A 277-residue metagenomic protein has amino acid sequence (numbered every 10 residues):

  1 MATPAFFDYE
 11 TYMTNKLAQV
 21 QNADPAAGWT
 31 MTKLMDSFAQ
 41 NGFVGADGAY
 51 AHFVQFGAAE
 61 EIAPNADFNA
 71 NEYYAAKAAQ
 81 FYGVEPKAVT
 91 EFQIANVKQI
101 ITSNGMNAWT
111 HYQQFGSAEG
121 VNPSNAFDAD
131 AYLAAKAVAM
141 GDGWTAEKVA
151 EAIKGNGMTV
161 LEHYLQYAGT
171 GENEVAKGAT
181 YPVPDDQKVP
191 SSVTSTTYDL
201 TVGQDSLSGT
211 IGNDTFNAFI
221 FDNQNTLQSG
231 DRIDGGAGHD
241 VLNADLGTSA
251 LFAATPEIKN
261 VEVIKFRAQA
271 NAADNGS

Functional and structural regions predicted by a protein language model:
M1, G141, A146, T180-S277: Solvent-exposed, low-complexity segments and loops of surface/extracellular structural proteins
M1-P190: Charge-rich, low-complexity intrinsically disordered regions
